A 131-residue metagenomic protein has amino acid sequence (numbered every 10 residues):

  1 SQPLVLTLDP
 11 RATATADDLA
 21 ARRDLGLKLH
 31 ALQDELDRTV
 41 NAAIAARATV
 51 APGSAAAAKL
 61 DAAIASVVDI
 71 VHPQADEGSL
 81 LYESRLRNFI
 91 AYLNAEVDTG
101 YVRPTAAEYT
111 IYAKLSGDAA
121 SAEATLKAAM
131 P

Functional and structural regions predicted by a protein language model:
P3-D37: Low-complexity, Pro/Ser/Thr- and charge-rich linker/hinge segments at domain boundaries
L4, D34-P131: Mature extracytoplasmic or organellar-lumen-exposed domains after removal of signal/transit peptides
